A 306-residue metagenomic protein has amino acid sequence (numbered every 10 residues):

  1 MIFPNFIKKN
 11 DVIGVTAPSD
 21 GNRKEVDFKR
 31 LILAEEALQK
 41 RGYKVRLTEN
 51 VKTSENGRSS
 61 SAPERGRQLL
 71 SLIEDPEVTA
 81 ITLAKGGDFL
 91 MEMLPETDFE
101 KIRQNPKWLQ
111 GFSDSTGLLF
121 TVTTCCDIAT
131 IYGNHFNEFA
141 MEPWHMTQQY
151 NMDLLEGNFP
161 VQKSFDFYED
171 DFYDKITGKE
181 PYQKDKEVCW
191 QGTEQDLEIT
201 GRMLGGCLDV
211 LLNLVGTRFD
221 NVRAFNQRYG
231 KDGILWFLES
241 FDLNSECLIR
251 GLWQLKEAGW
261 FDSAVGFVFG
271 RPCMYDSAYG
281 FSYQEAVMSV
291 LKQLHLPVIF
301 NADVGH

Functional and structural regions predicted by a protein language model:
M1-E77: ATP/NTP phosphate-donor binding region
E74-T97: Long, hydrophobic/aromatic-enriched structural stretches that serve as scaffold segments
T97-T123, A129-N137, Q293-V298: Short, acidic/small-residue loops that bind anionic groups at enzyme active sites
I131-D209: Conserved anion/nucleotide-ligand pocket segment
R202-L248: Oxyanion-binding "anion nests"
N244-H306: C-terminal active-site/capping subdomain that shapes the small-molecule cofactor and substrate pocket of enzyme
